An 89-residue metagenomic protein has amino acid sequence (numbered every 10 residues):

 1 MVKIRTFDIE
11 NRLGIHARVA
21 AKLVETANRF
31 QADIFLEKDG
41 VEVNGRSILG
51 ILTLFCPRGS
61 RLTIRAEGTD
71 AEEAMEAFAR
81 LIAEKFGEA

Functional and structural regions predicted by a protein language model:
M1-I9: Short amphipathic
D8-L49, T53-R58: Compact, glycine-rich, soluble single-domain proteins
T53-A89: C-terminal structural segments of small proteins and small subunits
